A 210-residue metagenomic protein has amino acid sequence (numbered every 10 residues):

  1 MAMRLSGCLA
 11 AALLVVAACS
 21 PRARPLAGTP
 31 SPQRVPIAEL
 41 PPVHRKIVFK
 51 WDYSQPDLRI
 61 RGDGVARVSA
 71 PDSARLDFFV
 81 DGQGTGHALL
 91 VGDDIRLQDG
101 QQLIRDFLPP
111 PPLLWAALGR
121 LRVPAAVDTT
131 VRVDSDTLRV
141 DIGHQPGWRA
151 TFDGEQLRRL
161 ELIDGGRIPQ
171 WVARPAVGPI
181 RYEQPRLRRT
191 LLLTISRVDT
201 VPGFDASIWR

Functional and structural regions predicted by a protein language model:
M1-A17: Sec-dependent bacterial lipoprotein signal peptides
C19-S73, F107-L108, T129, T200-R210: N-terminal leader/targeting segments and the immediate start of mature chains
D52-P56, F79-G84, L97-Q102, G143-P146 (+2 more regions): Hydrophobic lipid-interacting interfaces of membrane-associated proteins
L58-D63, G86-L89, G165-G166: Amphipathic hydrophobic-ligand
G64-V68, A88-D94, Q170-R174: Extended lipid/amphipathic-ligand handling interfaces
D72-L121: An acidic-aromatic
I104-P146, A150: Extracytoplasmic segments of membrane-associated envelope/inner-membrane machinery
V131-R210: Gly/Pro-enriched, hydrophobic low-complexity segments that function as extracytoplasmic propeptides/linkers
